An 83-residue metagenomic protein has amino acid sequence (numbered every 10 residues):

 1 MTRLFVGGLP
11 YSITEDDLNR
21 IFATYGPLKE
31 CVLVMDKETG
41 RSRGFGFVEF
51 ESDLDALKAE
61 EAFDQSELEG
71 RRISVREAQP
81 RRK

Functional and structural regions predicted by a protein language model:
M1-R43, E49-K83: Intrinsically disordered, low-complexity RNA-binding regions enriched in Gly/Arg/Ser/Tyr
